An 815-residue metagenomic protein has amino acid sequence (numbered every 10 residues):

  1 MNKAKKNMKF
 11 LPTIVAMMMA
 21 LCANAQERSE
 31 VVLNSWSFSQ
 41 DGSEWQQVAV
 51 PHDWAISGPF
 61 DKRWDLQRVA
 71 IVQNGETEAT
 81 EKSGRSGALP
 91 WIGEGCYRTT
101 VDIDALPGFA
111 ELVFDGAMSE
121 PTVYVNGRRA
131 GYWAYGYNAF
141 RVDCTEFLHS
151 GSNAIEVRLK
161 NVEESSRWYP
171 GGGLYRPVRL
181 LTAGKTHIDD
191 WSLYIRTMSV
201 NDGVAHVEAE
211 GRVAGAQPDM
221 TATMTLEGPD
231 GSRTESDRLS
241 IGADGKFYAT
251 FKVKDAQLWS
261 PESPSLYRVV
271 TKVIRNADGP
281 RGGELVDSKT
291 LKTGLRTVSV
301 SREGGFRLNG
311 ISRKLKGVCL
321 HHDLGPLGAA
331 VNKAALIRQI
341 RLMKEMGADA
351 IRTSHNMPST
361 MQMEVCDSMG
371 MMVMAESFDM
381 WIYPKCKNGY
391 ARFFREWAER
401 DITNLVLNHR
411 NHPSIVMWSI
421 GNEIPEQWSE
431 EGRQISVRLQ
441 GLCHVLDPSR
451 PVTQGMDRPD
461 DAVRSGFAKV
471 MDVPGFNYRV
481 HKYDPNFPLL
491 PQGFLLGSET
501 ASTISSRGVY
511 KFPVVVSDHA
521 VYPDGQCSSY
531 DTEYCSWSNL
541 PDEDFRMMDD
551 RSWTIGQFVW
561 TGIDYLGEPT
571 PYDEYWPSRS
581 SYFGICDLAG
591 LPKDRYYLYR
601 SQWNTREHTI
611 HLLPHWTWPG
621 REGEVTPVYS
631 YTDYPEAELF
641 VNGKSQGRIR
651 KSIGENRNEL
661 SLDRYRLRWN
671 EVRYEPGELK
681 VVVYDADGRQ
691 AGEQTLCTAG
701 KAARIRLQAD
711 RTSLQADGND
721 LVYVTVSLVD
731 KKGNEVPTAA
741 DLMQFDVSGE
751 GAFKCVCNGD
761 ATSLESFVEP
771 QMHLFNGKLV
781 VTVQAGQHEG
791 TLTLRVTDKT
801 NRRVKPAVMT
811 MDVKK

Functional and structural regions predicted by a protein language model:
Q26-V113, S165, G171-L174, T186 (+3 more regions): Extended carbohydrate-recognition surfaces in non-catalytic/accessory domains of CAZymes and lectin-like proteins
V32-S35, P51-D53, P59-D61, L66 (+14 more regions): An acidic-aromatic loop/edge-strand motif
W36-S39, G87-D190, A216, P229 (+5 more regions): Accessory beta-strand-rich segments of carbohydrate-active enzymes
D53, S57-K62, R128, P177 (+2 more regions): Extended substrate-binding grooves/exosites of carbohydrate-active enzymes
C144, A249-L258, L667-R673, V768-Q787: Short, hydrophobic beta-strand segments
H149-S152, E210-S301, W669, E675-P676 (+2 more regions): Extended acidic/polar, glycine-enriched regions that form or flank non-catalytic beta-rich accessory modules
A209-R212, K272, V628-T632, V682-V683 (+4 more regions): Beta-strand-rich structural segments
D219-T223, E262-R268, D633, L639-R650 (+3 more regions): Short flexible loop/turn segments that cap and initiate beta-strands
